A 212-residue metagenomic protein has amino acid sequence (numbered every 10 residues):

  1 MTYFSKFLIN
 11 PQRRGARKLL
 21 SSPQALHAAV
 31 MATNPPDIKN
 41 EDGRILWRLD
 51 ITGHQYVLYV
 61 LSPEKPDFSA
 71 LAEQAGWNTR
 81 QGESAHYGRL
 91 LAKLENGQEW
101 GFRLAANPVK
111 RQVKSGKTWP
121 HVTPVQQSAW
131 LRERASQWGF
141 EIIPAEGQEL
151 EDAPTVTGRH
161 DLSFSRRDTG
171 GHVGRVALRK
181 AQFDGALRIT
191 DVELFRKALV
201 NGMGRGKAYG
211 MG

Functional and structural regions predicted by a protein language model:
M1-G212: RNA-interacting cores
